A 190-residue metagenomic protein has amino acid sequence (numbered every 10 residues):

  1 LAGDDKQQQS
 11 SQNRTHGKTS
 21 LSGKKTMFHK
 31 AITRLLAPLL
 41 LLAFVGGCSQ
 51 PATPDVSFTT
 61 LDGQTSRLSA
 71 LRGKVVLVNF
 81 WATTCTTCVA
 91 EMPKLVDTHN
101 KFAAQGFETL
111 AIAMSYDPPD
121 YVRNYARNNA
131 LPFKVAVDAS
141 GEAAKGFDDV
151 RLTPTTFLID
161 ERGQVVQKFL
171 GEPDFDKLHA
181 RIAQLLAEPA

Functional and structural regions predicted by a protein language model:
D4-Q12: Short, charge-rich patches within N-terminal targeting peptides
K25-A37: Bacterial N-terminal signal peptides that target proteins for export
L36-G46: Bacterial N-terminal signal peptides
G46-S69: N-terminal "domain-start" segment that seeds a small globular fold
L68-T86: Short active-site neighborhood of thiol/selenol oxidoreductases, capturing the structured segment around
V89-N129, A139-K145: Structural microenvironment flanking redox-active thiols in thiol-disulfide oxidoreductases
R127-P132, A139-A183: Thiol/disulfide oxidoreductase modules built on the thioredoxin-like
